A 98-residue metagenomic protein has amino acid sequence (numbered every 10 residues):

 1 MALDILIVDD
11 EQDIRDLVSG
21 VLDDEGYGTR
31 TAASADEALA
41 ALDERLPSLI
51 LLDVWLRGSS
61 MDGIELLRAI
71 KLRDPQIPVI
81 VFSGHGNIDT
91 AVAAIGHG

Functional and structural regions predicted by a protein language model:
A2, L46-S48, L72-P78: His-Asp phosphorelay/catalytic-motif detector in bacterial-type signaling
L3, E11-R30: Two-component/phosphorelay signaling modules centered on CheY-like receiver
L6, T31-L49, R57: Acidic, metal-coordinating helix/loop segments flanking the phosphotransfer/catalytic sites of two-component signaling
E11, W55-R57, P78: The short loop immediately C-terminal to the conserved phospho-acceptor aspartate in CheY-like receiver
A40, D62-Q76, A93: Short amphipathic alpha-helix used as the core "switch/output" element in two-component signaling
R73, H85-G86, H97: Short, conserved "switch-loop" micro-motifs in signal-transduction and mechanochemical regulators
I88-V92: Receiver (REC) domain alpha4 helix and immediately following alpha4-beta5 loop
